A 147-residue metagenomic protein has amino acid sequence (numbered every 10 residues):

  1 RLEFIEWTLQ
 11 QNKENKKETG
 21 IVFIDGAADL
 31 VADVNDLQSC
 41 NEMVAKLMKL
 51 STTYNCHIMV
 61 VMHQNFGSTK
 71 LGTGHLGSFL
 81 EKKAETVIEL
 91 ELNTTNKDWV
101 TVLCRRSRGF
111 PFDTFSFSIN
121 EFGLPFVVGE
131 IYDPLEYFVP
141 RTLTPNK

Functional and structural regions predicted by a protein language model:
R1-E42, F122, I131-R141: Conserved inter-motif catalytic segment of the P-loop NTP-binding fold
I21, Q38-Y132: Phosphate-binding/switch region of NTP-binding enzymes
T144: Polyanion-binding surface elements
